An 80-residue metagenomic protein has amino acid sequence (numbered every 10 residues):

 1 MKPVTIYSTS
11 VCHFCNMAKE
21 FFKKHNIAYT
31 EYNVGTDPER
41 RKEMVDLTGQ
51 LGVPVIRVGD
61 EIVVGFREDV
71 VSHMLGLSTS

Functional and structural regions predicted by a protein language model:
M1-H25: Local sequence-structure signature of Cys/Sec-based thiol-disulfide redox active-site neighborhoods
M1-T5, L75, S80: Extracytoplasmic thiol/disulfide redox context detector
T5-T9, T48, V53: Ser/Thr-centric signal marking residues that sit in or immediately flank functional binding/regulatory motifs
H13, T36, V63: Glycine-/small-residue-rich active-site loops that bind phosphorylated ligands and cofactors
K19, R67, L75: Short, flexible helix/strand-to-coil boundary loops that buttress conserved ligand/catalytic motifs in alpha/beta
A28: Residue-level detector of anion-binding/catalytic polar loops
N33-Q50, D69, L77: Thioredoxin-like thiol-disulfide oxidoreductase module
P54-V63: A short, hydrophobic beta-strand/beta-hairpin element that forms part of a small beta-sheet core
